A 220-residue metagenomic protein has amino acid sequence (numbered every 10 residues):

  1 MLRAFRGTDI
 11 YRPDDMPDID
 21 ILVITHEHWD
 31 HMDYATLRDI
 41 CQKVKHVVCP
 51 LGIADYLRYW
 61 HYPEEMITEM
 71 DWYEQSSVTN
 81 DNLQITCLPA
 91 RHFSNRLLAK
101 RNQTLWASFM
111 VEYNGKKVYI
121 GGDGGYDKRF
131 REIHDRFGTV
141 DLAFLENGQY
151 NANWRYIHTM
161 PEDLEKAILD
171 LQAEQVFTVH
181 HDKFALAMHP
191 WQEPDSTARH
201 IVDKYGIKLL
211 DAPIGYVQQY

Functional and structural regions predicted by a protein language model:
M1-E27, Y34-D39, N95-R96, Y126-G138: Pre-active-site segment of Zn-dependent metallo-hydrolases
M1-I10, N102-G122: Conserved beta-strand hairpin/beta-sheet module of binuclear metal-dependent hydrolase folds, prominently
M1-T8, F93-K100, N151-I157, A185: Acidic/histidine-rich helix-loop elements that form or flank divalent-metal/phosphate-binding sites at the catalytic
D14-P17, Q42, D81-L83, T104 (+2 more regions): Structured loop/turn residues at beta-strand edges in well-structured enzyme cores
I21, H46-V48, G52-D55, D127-I214: Cap/insert and terminal regions of metallo-dependent hydrolase folds
Q42-H46, K117-V118: Short active-site oxyanion
C49-K116, S196-V217: Metallo-beta-lactamase
L88, H92, E112, K116-Y119 (+3 more regions): C-terminal structured domain segments across diverse proteins
